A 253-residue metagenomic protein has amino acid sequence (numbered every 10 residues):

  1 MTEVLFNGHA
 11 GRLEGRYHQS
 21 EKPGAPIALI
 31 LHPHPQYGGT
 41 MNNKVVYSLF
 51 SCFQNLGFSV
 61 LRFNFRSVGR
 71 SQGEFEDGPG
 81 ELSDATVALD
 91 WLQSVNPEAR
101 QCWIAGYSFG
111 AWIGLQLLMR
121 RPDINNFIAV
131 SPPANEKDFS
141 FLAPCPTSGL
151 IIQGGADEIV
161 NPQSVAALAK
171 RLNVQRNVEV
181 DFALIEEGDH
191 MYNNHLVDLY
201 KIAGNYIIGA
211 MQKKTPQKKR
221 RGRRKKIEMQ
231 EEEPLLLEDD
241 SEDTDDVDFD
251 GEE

Functional and structural regions predicted by a protein language model:
F6-N96: Serine-hydrolase catalytic machinery in alpha/beta-hydrolase-like enzymes
G73, G188-Y200: Catalytic histidine-centered segment of alpha/beta-hydrolase-like enzymes
N96-Y107: Alpha/beta-hydrolase fold nucleophile elbow
G106-G114: Gly/Ala-rich beta-loop-alpha elbow adjacent to hydrolase catalytic centers
C145-Q153, D157: Short beta-strand/loop motif that positions the catalytic acidic residue of the alpha/beta-hydrolase fold
G155-V160, H190: Acidic catalytic loop of the alpha/beta-hydrolase fold
N161-R171: Short alpha-helix in the alpha/beta-hydrolase fold that links the catalytic acid
R171-M191: Catalytic histidine neighborhood in serine/cysteine hydrolases with alpha/beta-hydrolase-type architecture
